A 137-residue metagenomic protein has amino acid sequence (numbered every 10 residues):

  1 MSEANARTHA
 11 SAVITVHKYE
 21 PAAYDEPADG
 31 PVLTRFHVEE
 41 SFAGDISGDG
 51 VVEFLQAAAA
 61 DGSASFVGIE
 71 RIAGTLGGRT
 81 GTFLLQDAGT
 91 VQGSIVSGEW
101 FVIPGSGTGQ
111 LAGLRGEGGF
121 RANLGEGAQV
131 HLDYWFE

Functional and structural regions predicted by a protein language model:
M1-E137: Beta-strand-enriched cores of mature, soluble protein domains
